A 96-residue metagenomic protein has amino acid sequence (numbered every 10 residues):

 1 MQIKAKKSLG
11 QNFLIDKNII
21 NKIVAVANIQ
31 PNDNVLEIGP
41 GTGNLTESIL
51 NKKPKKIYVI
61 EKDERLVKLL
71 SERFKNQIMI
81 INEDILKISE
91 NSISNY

Functional and structural regions predicted by a protein language model:
M1-Y96: Catalytic cores of RNA-modifying enzymes
